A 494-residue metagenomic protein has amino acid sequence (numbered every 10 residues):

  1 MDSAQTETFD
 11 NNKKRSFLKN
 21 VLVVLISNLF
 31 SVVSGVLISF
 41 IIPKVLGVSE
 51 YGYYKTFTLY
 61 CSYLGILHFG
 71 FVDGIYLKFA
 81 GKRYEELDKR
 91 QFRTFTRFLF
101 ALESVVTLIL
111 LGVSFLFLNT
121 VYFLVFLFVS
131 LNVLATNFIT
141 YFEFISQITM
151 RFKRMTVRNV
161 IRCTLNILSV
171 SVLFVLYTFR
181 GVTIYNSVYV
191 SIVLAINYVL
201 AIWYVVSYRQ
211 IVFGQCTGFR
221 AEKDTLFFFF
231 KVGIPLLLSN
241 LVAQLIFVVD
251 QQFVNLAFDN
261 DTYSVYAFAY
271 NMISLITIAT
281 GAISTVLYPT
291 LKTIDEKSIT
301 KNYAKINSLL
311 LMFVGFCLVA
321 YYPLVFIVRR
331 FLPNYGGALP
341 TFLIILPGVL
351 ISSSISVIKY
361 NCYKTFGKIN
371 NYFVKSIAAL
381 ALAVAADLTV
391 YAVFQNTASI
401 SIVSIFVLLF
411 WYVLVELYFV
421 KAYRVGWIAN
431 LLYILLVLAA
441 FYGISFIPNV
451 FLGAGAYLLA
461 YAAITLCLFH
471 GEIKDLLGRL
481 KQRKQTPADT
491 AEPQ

Functional and structural regions predicted by a protein language model:
D2-A4, N12-D73, T107, N132 (+4 more regions): Signature of the first transmembrane helix
D2-F9, G443-Q494: Membrane-proximal transmembrane or re-entrant/amphipathic helices at the cytosolic face
D2-K13, V182-I192, V199-F247, V286 (+5 more regions): Interhelical loop/hinge segments that connect adjacent transmembrane helices in multipass membrane
P43-E50, F117-L127, T149-V157, C163-A201 (+4 more regions): Membrane-interface helix-loop junctions in multi-pass transport and translocation proteins
H68-Y84, A269, I273-S298, A304-S308 (+1 more regions): Helix-loop junctions and terminal segments of transmembrane helices in multi-pass membrane transport/translocation
F69-D73, T94-V121, V172-V175, W203 (+3 more regions): Alpha-helical transmembrane segments of multi-pass membrane transport and lipid-handling proteins
R97-L238: Hydrophobic transmembrane helix module of multi-pass membrane transport proteins
A135-N159, P347-I377, L417-Y423: Membrane-interface junctions at transmembrane-helix termini in multi-pass inner-membrane proteins
